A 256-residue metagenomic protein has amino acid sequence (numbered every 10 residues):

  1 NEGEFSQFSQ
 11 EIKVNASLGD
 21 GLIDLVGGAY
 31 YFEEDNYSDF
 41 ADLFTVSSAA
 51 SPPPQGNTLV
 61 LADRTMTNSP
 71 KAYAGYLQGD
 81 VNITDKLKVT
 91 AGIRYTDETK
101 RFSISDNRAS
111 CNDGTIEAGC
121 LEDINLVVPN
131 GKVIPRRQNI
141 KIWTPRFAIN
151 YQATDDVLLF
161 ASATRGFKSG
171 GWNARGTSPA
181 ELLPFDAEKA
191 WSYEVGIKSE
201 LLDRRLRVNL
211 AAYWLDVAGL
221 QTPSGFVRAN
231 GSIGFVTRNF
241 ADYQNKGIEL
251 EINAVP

Functional and structural regions predicted by a protein language model:
N1, A41-T65, R101-Q138, G171-P184 (+1 more regions): Solvent-exposed loop segments that connect transmembrane elements
E2-E11, G56, A62, N68 (+4 more regions): Outer membrane beta-barrel strand-and-loop segments of large Gram-negative receptors, especially TonB-dependent
E2-N112, I134, N139, N150-Q152: Face-selective signature of the C-terminal outer-membrane beta-barrel domain
S17-G21, T84-K86, T154, A190 (+3 more regions): Outer-membrane beta-barrel channels and translocator barrels
I23-G27, V89-A91, P145, L159 (+2 more regions): Transmembrane beta-strands of outer-membrane beta-barrel proteins
Y31-D35, Y95-R101, A163-S169, L201 (+3 more regions): Transmembrane beta-strands of outer-membrane beta-barrel pores
G79, F147, A161, V195 (+2 more regions): Hydrophobic, well-ordered secondary-structure elements that form the walls of internal hydrophobic environments
I93-Y95, D106-R108, C120, A163-R165 (+2 more regions): Short, small-residue-rich loop/turn micro-motifs
